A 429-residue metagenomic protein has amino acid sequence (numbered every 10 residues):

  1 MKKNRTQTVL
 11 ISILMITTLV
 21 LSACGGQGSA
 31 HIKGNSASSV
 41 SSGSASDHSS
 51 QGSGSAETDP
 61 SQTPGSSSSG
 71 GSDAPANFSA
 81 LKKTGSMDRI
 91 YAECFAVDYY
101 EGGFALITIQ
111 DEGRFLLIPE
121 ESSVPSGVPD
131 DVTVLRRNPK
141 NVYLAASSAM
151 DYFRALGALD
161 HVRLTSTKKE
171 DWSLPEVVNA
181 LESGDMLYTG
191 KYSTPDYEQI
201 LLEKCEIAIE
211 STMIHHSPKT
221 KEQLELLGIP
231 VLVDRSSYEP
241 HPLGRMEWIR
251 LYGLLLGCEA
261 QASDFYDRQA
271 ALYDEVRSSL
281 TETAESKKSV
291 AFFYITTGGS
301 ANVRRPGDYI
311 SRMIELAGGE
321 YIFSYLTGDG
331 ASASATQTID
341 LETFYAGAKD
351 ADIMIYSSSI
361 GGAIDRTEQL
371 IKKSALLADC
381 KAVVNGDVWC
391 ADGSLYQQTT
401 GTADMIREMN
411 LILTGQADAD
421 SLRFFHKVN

Functional and structural regions predicted by a protein language model:
M1-I13: Bacterial N-terminal signal peptides that target proteins for export
L19-A23: C-terminal motif of bacterial Sec signal peptides marking the signal peptidase cleavage site
C24-M150, Q261-F292, A417-N429: Bacterial Sec-exported substrate-binding components of ABC uptake systems
A105-L201, I207-I214: A short, structured surface patch at a secondary-structure boundary
K140, S147-A155, T165-E176, H216-K219 (+3 more regions): Extracytoplasmic ligand-binding site segments that recognize negatively charged/polar headgroups
N141-L144, H161-T165, I207-S211, V231-D234 (+5 more regions): Structural recognition of the beta-strand scaffold that forms the well-ordered cores of secreted hydrolase catalytic
E239-D267, R277, I353-N429: Structured C-terminal subdomain patch of bacterial secreted/periplasmic proteins
V276-D365: Flexible, glycine-rich surface segments
